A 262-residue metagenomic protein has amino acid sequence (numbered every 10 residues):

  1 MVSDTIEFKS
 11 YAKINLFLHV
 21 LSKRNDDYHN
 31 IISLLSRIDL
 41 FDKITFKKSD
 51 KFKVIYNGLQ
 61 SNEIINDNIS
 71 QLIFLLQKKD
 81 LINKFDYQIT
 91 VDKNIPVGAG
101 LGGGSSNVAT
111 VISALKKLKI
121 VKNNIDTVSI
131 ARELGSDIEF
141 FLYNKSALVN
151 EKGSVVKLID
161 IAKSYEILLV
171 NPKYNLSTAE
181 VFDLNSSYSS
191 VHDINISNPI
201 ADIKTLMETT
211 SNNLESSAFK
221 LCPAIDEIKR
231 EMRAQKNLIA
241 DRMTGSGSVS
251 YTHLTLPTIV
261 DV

Functional and structural regions predicted by a protein language model:
M1-A99, K116-K122, I161-A162, N171: ATP-binding N-lobe of GHMP and related small-molecule kinases
L35-I38, A131, M232: Hydrophobic C-terminal alpha-helix "anchor/cap" residues
V54, Y143, L148-A240: Conserved, helical-rich catalytic subdomain that frames metal- and/or nucleotide-binding sites in enzyme alpha/beta
A99-T127, F140: DPxDG-like acidic metal-binding loop motif
G103-G104, M243-S248: Glycine-rich beta-strand-to-loop/alpha-helix junction loops that act as flexible
T252-T258: Conserved small/polar residues in nucleotide/adenosyl-binding loops
